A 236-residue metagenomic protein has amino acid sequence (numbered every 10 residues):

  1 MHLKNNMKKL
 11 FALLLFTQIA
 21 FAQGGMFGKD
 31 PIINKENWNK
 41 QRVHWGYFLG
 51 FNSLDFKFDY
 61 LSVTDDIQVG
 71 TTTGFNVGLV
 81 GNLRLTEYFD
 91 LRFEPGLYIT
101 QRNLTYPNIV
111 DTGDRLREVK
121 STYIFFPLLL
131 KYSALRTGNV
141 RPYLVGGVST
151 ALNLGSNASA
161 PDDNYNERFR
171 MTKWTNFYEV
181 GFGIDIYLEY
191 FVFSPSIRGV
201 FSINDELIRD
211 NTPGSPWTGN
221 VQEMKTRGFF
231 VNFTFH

Functional and structural regions predicted by a protein language model:
M1-G28, F233-H236: Bacterial Sec-dependent N-terminal signal peptides
A22-T73, H236: Short glycine/proline- and aromatic-enriched beta-strand/turn motifs that initiate or cap beta-hairpins
P31, G78-L79, P127-Y132, F182: Short, well-ordered amphipathic alpha-helices
N39-V43, F51-K57, N82-N157, N232-H236: Gram-negative (and chloroplast) outer-membrane scaffold detector with strong preference for beta-barrel transmembrane
Q41-V43, T71-F75, K120-F126, V140 (+2 more regions): Residues that define the transmembrane beta-barrel architecture of outer-membrane proteins
F56-V69, T100-S121, L152-T172, L207-Q222: Flexible, solvent-exposed loop segments that connect beta-strands
Q68-N76, V80-L85: Intrinsically disordered, glycine/charged-rich N-terminal periplasmic/extracytoplasmic linker segments that lie
T175, G183, L188-H236: Predominantly the C-terminal beta-signal and adjacent terminal strand-loop region of outer-membrane beta-barrel
